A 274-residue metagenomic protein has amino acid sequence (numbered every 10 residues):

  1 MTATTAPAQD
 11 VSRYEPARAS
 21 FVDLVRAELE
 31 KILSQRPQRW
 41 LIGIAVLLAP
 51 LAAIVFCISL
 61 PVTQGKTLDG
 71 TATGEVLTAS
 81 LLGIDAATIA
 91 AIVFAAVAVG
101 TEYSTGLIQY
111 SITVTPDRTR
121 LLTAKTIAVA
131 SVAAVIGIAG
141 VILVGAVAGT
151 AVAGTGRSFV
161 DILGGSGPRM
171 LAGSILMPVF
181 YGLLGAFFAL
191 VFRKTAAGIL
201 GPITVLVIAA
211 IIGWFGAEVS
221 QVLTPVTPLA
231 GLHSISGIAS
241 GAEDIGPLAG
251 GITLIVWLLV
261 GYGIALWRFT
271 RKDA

Functional and structural regions predicted by a protein language model:
A3-R18, V46-A96, L122-V191, H233-V256 (+1 more regions): Secretory targeting signals
E30-V46: Membrane-interface helix starts
K31, G100, S111-T113, G185 (+1 more regions): Helix-capping/transition residues at the boundaries of transmembrane alpha-helices and the short helical linkers
L33-Q35, E102, T115, V191-F192 (+1 more regions): Helix-loop interface residues and adjacent transmembrane-helix termini in multi-pass membrane transporters, primarily
R36-W40, L107, R120, A197 (+1 more regions): Residue-level recognition of membrane-helix boundary sites in multi-pass small-molecule transporters
I54, T195-L229: Transmembrane helix segments
I92-V114, R118-T119, T126: Transmembrane helix boundary and interhelical loop/hinge segments in multi-pass membrane proteins
I264-A274: Membrane-interface capping segments at transmembrane-helix boundaries
